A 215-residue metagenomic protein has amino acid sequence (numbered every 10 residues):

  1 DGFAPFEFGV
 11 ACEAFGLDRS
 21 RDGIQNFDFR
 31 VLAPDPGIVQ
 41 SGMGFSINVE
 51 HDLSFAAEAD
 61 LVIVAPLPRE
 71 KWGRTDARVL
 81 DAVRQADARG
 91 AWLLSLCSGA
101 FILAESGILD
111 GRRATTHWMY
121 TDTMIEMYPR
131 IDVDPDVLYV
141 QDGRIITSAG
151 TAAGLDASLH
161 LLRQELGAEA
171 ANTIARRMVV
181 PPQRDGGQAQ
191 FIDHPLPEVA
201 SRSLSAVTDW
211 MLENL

Functional and structural regions predicted by a protein language model:
D1-L93, F101-E105, P135, L159 (+3 more regions): Extended, subdomain-level signal for the structured scaffold at the beginning of enzyme domains
F45-I47, P129, S148-A149: Short, surface-exposed amphipathic charged segments that create phosphate/polyanion-binding patches used for binding
I63-V64, D132, A153-G154: Membrane-embedded alpha-helical core segments of multi-pass
K71-W72, I102-E105, G111, D122-M124 (+1 more regions): Short, well-ordered, mixed-charge alpha-helical segments that flank or form enzyme active sites
L93-L94, T115, D134, I146: Structural detector of well-ordered beta-strand residues that form the stable sheet scaffold of enzyme domains
D110-L138, T173-I174, M178: A conserved active-site-flanking secondary-structure segment within enzyme catalytic domains
V137-R177: Conserved anion/nucleotide-ligand pocket segment
